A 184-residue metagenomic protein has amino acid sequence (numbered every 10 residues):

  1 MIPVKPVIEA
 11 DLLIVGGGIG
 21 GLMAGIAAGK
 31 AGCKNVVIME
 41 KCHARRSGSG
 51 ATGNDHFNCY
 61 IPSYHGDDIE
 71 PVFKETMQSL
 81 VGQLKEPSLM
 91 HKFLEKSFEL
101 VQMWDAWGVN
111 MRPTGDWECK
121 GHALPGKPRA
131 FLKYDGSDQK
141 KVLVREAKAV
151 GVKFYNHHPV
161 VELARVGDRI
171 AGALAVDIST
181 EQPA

Functional and structural regions predicted by a protein language model:
M1-V7, N35, K41-I170, A175-D177: Conserved N-terminal/central alpha/beta ligand/cofactor-binding core
P3, G17-G18, L132, Q182-A184: Alpha-helix N-cap/helix-initiation motif
V7-A10, S179-A184: Core beta-strand elements of the Rossmann-like FAD/NAD(P) dinucleotide-binding domain in flavoenzyme oxidoreductases
L12-I38: N-terminal Rossmann-like FAD-binding beta1-loop-alpha1 element of flavoenzymes
